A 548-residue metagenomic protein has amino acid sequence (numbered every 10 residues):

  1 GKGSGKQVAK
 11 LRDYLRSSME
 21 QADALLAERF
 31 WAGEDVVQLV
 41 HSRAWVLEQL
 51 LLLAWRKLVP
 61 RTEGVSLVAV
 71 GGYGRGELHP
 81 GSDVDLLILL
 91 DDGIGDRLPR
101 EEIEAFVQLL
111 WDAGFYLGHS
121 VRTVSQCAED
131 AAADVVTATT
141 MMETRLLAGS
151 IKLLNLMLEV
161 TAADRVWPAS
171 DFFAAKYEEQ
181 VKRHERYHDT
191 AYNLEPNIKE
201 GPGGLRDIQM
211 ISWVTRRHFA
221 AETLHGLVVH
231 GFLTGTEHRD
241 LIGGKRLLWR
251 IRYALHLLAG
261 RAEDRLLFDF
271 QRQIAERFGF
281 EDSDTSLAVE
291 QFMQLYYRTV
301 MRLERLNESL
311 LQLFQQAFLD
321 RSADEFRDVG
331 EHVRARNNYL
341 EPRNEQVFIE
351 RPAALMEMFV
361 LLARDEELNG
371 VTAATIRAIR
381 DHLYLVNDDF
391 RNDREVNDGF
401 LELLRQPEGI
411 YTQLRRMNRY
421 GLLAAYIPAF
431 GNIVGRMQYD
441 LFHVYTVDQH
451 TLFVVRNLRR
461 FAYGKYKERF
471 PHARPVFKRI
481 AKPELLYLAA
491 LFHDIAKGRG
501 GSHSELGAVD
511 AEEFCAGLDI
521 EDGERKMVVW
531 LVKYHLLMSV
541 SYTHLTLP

Functional and structural regions predicted by a protein language model:
G1-V70, G76-L78, S82-H443, E512: Non-catalytic interface/linker regions that flank or bridge core catalytic/transmembrane domains
R56, P60, R460-V476, K497 (+2 more regions): Conserved helix-loop functional segments at active or binding sites
V59-G64, S120, V371-A373, R416 (+4 more regions): Acidic/histidine metal-binding catalytic segments
G71, S82-D83, I208, I251 (+4 more regions): His-Asp-centered metal-binding catalytic motifs of divalent-metal-dependent phosphohydrolases/nucleases
G74-E77, S125-A128, A424, V434 (+4 more regions): Flexible loop/turn segments at secondary-structure boundaries
R97, V447, S502-E521, R525: Divalent-cation-assisted or electrostatically stabilized phosphate/pyrophosphate-binding catalytic cores
D398-R469, K478-Y487, G498, H503 (+1 more regions): Long, K/E/R/D-enriched contiguous segments that form extended
T543-P548: Conserved small/polar residues in nucleotide/adenosyl-binding loops
